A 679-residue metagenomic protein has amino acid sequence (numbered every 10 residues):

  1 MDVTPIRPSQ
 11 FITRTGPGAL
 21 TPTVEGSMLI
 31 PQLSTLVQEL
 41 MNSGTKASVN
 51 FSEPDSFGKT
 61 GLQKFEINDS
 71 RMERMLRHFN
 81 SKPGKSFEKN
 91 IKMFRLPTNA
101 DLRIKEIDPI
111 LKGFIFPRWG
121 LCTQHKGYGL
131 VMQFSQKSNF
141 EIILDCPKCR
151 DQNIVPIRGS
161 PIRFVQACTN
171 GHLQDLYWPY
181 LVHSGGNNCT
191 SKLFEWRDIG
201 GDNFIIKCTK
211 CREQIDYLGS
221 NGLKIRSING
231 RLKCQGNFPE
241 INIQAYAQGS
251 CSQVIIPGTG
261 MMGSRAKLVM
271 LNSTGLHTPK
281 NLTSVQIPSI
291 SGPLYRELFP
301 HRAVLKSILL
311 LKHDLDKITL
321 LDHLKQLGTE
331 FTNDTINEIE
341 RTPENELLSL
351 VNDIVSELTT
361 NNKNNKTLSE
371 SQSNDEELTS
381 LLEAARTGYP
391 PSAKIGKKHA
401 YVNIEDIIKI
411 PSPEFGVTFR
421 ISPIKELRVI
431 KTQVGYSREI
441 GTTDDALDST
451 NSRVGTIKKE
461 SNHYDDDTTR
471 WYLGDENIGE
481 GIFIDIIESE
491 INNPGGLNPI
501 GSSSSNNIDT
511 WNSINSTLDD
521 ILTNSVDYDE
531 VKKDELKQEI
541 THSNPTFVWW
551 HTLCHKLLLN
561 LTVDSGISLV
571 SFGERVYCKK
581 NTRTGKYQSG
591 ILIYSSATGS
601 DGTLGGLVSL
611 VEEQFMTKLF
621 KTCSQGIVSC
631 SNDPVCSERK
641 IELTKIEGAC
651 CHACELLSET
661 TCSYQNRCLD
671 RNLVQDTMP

Functional and structural regions predicted by a protein language model:
M1-I67, S184-V548, K556, G573 (+4 more regions): Charged, low-complexity interaction segments
M1-L144, K148-R158, F164, Q174 (+1 more regions): N-terminal alpha-helical interaction blocks
D101-A245, G249-C251: Cys/His-rich short segments
P109-F116, V155, W471, K537-T552 (+2 more regions): Generic amphipathic alpha-helical segments used as scaffolds and interaction surfaces in large, multi-domain proteins
F116-W119, F140-I143, R158-I162, D202-I205 (+4 more regions): Conserved structured core elements
W119-G120, V165-T169, L173-W178, H183-G186 (+5 more regions): Subunit-assembly interface segments of extracellular/virion macromolecular structures
N170-Q174, V182, Q214, E488-N492 (+3 more regions): Short loop/turn segments at secondary-structure transitions that flank enzyme active sites
G186, A597, G606-P679: Elongated scaffolding segments in large macromolecular assemblies, built predominantly from amphipathic alpha-helices
